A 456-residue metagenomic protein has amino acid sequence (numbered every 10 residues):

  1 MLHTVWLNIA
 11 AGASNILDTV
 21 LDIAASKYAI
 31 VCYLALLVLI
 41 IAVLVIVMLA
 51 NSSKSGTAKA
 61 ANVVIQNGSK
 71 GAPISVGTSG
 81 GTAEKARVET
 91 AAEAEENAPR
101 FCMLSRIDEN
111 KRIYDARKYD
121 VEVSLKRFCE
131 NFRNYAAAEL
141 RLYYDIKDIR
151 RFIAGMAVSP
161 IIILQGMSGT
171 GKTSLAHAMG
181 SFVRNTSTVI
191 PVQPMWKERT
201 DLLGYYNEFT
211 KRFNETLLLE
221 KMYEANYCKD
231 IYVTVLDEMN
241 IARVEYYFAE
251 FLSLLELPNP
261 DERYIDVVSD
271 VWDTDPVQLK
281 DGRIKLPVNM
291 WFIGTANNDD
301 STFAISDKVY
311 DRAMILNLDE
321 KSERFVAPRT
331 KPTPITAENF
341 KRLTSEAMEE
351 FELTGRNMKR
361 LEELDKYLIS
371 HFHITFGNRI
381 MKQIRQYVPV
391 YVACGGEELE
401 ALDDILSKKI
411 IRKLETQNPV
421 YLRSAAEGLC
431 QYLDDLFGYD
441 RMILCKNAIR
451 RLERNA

Functional and structural regions predicted by a protein language model:
M1-A25: Short, strongly hydrophobic alpha-helical membrane anchors
N15, D120-F128, V392-L402: Alpha-helix capping and helix-coil boundary motifs
L21-L36: Juxtamembrane/start-of-transmembrane alpha-helix segments at the extracytoplasmic/lumenal side of membrane anchors
A25-Y28, D145, I149, G377: Membrane-interface starts of transmembrane alpha-helices
K27, Q66, Q165, Q193 (+4 more regions): Residue-identity detector for glutamine
L37, L44-E338, R342: AAA+ P-loop NTPase catalytic core and its hallmark functional loops
N97-Y114, T330-A456: Alpha-helical lid/collar subdomain of P-loop NTPases
